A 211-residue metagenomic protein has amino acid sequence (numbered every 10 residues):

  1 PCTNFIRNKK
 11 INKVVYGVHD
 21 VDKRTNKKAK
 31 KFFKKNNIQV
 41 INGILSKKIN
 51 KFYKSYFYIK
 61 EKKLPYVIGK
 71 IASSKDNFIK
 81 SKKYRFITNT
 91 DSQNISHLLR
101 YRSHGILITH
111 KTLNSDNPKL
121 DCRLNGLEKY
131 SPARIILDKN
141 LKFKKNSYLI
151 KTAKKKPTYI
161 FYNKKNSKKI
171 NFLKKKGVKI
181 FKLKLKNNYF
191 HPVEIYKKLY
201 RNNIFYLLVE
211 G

Functional and structural regions predicted by a protein language model:
P1-I49, A133: Zn2+-dependent cytidine deaminase-like catalytic core
T3, Y58, I68-N202: Active-site ligand-binding patch in enzyme domains
K13-V14, G105, Y206: Residues at the N-termini of beta-strands
V18, H110, G211: Residues that line or immediately flank small-molecule/substrate-binding pockets and catalytic motifs
I38, K63-P65: Short, well-ordered coil/turn segments that N-cap beta-strands
Y53-E61: Flexible, polar/acidic helix-loop-strand segments at domain edges
F205, E210-G211: Helical hairpin unit composed of two closely spaced alpha helices linked by a short loop
